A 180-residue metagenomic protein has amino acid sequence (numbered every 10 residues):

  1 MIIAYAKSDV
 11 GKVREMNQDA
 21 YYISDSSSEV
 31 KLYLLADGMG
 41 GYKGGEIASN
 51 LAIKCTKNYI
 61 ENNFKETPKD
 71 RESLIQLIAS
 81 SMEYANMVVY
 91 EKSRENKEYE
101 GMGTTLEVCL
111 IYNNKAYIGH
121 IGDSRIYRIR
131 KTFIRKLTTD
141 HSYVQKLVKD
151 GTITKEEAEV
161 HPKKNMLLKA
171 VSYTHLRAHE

Functional and structural regions predicted by a protein language model:
M1-R177: PP2C/PPM-type serine/threonine phosphatase catalytic domain
E180: A short, basic/aromatic helix-end/turn motif that makes direct DNA contacts
